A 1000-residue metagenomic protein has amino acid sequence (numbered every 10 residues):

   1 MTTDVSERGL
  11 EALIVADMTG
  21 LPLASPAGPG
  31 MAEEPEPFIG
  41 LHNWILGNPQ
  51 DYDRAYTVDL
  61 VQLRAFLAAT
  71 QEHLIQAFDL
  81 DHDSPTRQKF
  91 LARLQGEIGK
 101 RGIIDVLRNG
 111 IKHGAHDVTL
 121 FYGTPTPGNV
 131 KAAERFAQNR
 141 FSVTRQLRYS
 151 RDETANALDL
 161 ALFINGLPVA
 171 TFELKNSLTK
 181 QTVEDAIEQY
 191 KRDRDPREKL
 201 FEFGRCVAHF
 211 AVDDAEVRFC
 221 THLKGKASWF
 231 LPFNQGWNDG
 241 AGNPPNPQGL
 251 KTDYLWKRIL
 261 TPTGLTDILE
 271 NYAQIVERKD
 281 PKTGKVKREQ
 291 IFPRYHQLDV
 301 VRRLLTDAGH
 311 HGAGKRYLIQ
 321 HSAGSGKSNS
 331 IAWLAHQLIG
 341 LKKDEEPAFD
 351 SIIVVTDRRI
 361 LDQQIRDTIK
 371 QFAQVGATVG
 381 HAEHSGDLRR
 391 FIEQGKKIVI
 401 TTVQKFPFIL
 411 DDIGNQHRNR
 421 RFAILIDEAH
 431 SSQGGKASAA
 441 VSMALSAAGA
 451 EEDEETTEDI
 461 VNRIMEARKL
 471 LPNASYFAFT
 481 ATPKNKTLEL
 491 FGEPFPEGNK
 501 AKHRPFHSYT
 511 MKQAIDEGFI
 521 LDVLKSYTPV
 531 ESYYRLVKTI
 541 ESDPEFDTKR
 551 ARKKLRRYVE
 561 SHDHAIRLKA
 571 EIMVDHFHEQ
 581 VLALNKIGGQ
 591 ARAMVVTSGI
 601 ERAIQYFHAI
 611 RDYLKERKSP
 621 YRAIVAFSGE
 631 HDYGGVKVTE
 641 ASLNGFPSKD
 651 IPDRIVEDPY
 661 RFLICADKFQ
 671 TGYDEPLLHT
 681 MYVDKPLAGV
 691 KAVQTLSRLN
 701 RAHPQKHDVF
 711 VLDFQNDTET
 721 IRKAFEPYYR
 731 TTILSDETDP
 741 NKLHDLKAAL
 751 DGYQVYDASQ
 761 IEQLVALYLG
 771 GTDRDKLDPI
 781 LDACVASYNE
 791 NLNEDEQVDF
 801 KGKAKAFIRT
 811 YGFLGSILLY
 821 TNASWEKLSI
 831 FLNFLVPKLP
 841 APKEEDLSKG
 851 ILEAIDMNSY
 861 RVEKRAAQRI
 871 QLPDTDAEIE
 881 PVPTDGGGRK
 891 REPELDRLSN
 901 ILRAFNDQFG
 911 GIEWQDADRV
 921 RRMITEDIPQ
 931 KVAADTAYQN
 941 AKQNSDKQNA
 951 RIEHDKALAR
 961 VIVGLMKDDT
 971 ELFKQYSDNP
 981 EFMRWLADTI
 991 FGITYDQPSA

Functional and structural regions predicted by a protein language model:
T2-S351, I360, Q364-V375, Q404 (+4 more regions): ATP-dependent helicase/translocase motor core
S25-A27, P37, R54-D59, L63-Q76 (+12 more regions): Catalytic cores and motor modules of nucleic-acid processing enzymes
N246-L255, K486-Q590, F607, R611: Interdomain helical connector at the RecA1-RecA2 junction of SF1/SF2 helicase-like NTPases
K370-D411: Inter-Walker segment of RecA-like/P-loop motor cores
K396-E428, S432-M443, T457-E466, N644-P652 (+1 more regions): Conserved RecA-like ASCE ATPase "motif II neighborhood" in helicase/translocase motors
G434-V523: Post-DEXD/H (motif II) to motif III coupling segment of the RecA-like Helicase ATP-binding lobe
R556-L663: Conserved C-terminal RecA-like helicase domain
R698-P727: Conserved segment of the helicase C-terminal RecA-like domain
